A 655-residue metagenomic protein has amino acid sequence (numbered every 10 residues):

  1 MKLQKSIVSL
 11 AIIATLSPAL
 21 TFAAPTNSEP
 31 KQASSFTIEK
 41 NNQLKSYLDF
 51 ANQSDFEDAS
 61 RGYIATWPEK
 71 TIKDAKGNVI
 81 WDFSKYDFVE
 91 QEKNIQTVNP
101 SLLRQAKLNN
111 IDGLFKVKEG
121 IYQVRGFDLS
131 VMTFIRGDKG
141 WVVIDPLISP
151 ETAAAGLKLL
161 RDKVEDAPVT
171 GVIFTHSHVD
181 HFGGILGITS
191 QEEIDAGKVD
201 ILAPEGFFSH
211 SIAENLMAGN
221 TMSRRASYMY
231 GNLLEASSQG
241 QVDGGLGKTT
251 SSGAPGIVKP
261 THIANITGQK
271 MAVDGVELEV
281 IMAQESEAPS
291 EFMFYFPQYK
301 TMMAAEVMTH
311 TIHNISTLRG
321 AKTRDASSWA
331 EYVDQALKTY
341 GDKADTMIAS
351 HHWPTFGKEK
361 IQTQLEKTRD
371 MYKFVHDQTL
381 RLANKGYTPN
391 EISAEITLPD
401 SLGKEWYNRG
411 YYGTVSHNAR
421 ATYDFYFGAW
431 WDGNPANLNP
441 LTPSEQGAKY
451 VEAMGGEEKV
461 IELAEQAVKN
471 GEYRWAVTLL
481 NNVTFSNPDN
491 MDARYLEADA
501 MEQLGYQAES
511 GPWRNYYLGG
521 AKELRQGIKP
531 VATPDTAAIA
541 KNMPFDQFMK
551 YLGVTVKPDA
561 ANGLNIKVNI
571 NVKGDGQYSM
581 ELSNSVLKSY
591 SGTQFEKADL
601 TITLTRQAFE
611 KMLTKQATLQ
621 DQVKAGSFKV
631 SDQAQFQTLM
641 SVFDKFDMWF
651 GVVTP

Functional and structural regions predicted by a protein language model:
M1-A24: Gram-negative bacterial Sec-dependent N-terminal signal peptides
A23, E472-T478, F485, D489 (+1 more regions): Feature captures hydrophobic
S28-N41, T301, T311, S327-E391 (+3 more regions): Divalent-metal (often Zn2+) His-rich catalytic cores of metallo-beta-lactamase-fold enzymes
K107-A167, F292-F296, K300-E306: Conserved beta-strand hairpin/beta-sheet module of binuclear metal-dependent hydrolase folds, prominently
K116, L202, S209-Q284, S290 (+1 more regions): Metallo-beta-lactamase
K139-G140, E151-D200, N265: Active-site metal-binding motif and surrounding structural segment of the metallo-beta-lactamase
G140-W141, D145-E151, S252, G256-K259 (+2 more regions): Metallo-beta-lactamase
Q446-L479: Alpha-helical segment of the N-proximal tetratricopeptide repeat
